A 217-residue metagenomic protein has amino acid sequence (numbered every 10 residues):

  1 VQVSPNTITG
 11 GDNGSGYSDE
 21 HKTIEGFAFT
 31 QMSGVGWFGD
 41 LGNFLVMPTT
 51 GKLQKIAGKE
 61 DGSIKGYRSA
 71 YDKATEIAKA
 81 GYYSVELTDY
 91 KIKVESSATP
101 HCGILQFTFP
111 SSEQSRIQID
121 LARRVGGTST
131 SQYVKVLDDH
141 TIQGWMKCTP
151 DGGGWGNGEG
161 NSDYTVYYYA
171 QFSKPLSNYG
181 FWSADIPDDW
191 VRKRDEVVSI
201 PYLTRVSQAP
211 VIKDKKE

Functional and structural regions predicted by a protein language model:
V1-E217: Accessory carbohydrate-recognition regions in carbohydrate-active enzymes
